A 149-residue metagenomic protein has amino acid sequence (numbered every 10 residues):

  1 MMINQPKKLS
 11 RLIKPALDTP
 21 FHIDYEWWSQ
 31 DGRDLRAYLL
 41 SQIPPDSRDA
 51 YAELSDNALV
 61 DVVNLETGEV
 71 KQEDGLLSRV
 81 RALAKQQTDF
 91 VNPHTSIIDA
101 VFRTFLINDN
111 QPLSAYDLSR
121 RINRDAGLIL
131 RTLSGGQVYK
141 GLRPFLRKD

Functional and structural regions predicted by a protein language model:
M1-D56: DNA-contacting interfaces and partner/effector-binding or oligomerization modules in DNA-centric proteins
P6-I23, G75-V80, N92-P93, T132-D149: Charged low-complexity interaction tracts in eukaryotic proteins
D46-N110: Short basic alpha-helical hairpin corresponding to helix-turn-helix/winged-helix-like nucleic-acid-binding
S114-I122: A short acidic, leucine-rich amphipathic alpha-helix
R121-R131: Short, basic interhelical loop/turn and adjoining N-cap of the next helix at nucleic-acid- or acidic-partner-contacting
